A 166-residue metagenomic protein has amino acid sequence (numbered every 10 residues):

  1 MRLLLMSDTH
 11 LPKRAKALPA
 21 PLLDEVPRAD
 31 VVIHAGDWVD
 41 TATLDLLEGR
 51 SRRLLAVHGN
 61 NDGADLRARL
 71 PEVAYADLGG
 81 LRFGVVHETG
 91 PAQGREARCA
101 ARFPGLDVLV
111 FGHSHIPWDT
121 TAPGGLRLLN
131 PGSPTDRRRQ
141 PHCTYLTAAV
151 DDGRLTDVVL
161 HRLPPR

Functional and structural regions predicted by a protein language model:
M1-R52, D62-P71, G80, P141-C143: N-terminal active-site segment of His-dependent metallophosphoesterases
L5-S7, V31-D37, L54-N60, V85-H87 (+2 more regions): Active-site neighborhood of phospho(di)ester-bond hydrolases with catalytic His/Asp-centered motifs
M6, L78-G79, A101-G105, L129-R166: Binuclear metal-dependent phosphoesterase catalytic core
H10-R14, W38-T43, N61-R67, G90-E96 (+2 more regions): Active-site environment of divalent metal-dependent phosphoester hydrolases
K13-D24, V85-F103: Pre-active-site segment of Zn-dependent metallo-hydrolases
L47-S51, A100-P104, A122-P123: Short, conserved loop/helix-junction motifs that constitute active-site signature segments in enzyme catalytic cores
S51-G94, G105: Helix-adjacent hinge/juxtasegments
V73-A74, P117, L146: Residue-level detector of beta-strand structural context in well-folded domains
